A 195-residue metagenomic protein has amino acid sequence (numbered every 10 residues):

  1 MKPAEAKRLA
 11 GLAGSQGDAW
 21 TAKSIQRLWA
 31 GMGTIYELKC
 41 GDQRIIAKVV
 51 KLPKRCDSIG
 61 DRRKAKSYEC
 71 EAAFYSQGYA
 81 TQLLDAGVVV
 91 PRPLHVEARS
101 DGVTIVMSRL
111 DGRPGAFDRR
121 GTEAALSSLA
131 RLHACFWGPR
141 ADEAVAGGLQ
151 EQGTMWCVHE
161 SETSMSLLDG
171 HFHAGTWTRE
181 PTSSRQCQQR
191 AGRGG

Functional and structural regions predicted by a protein language model:
M1-S24: Juxta-kinase regulatory segment immediately upstream of eukaryotic protein kinase catalytic domains
A6-L9, E71, A144, C187: Extended hydrophobic/Leu-rich segments
G17-C40: ATP-binding glycine-rich phosphate-binding loop
G31-T34, V89, G194-G195: Short beta-strand or tight-loop elements that sit immediately N-terminal to catalytic metal-binding acidic residues
C40-S58, L94, L168-Q188: Short N-terminal secondary-structure initiator segments
Q43-A73, Q77-G148: ATP-binding pocket architecture of kinase catalytic cores
L110-A134, G138-G195: ATP-dependent phospho-/nucleotidyl transfer catalytic cores
